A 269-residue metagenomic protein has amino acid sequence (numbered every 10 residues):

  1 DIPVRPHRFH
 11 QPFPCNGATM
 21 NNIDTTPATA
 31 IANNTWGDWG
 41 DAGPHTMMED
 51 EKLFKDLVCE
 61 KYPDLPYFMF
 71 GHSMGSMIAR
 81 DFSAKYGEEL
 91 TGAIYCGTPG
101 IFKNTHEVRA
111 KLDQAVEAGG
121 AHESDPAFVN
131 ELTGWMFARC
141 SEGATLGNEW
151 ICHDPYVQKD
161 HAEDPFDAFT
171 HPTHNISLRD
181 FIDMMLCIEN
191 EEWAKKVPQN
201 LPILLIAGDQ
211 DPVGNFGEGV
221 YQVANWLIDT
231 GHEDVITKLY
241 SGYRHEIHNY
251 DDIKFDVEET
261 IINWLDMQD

Functional and structural regions predicted by a protein language model:
G40-E60: Alpha/beta-hydrolase active-site loop
Y62-S73: Alpha/beta-hydrolase fold nucleophile elbow
G71-D81: Glycine-rich nucleophile elbow surrounding the catalytic serine of serine-hydrolase chemistry
D81-T170: Alpha/beta-hydrolase-fold enzymes
P172-A194: Active-site nucleophile elbow and catalytic-triad environment of alpha/beta-hydrolase enzymes
L205-A207: Short beta-strand/loop motif that positions the catalytic acidic residue of the alpha/beta-hydrolase fold
P212-Q222: Conserved alpha/beta-hydrolase "acid-adjacent" motif
T230, D234-D269: Catalytic active-site module of serine/aspartate enzymes centered on a nucleophile-bearing elbow/loop
